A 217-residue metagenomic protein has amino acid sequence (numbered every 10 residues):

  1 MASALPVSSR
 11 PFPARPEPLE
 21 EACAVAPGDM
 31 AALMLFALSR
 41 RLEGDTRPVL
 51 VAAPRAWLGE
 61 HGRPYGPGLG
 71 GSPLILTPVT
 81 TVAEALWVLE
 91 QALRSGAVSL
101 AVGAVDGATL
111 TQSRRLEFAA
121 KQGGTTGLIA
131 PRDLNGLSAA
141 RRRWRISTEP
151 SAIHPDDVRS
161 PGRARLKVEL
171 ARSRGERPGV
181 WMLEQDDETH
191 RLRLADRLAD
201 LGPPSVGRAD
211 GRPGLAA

Functional and structural regions predicted by a protein language model:
M1-L100, V105-A217: N-terminal regions of ATP-driven nucleic-acid and macromolecular assemblies, encompassing P-loop NTP-binding domains
